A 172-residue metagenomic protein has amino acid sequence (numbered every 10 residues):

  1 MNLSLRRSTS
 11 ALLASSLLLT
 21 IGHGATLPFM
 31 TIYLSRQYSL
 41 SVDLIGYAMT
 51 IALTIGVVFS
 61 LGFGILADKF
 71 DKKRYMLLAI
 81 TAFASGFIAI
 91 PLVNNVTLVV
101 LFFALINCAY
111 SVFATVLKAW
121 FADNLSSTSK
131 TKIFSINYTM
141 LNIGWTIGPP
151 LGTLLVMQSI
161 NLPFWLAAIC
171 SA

Functional and structural regions predicted by a protein language model:
L3-L53: Helix-loop boundary and gating motifs at the non-cytosolic
L53-L61, W145-T146: Residue-level signature of mid-helix packing/kink "hotspots" within the transmembrane helices of 12-pass Major
F59-D71, V156: Helix-to-loop junctions at the C-terminal end of transmembrane segments in multipass secondary transporters
R74-A89: Structural signature of the two symmetry-related core transmembrane helices
P91-F103: Helix-loop junctions at membrane interfaces in 12-TM secondary transporters
A104-L141: Cytoplasmic helix-loop-helix junction between adjacent transmembrane helices in 12-TM secondary transporters
I147-P163: Transmembrane alpha-helix termini and helix-breaking/packing motifs in multi-pass membrane transporters
P163-A172: Symmetry-related core transmembrane helices of the 12-TM Major Facilitator Superfamily/SLC fold
